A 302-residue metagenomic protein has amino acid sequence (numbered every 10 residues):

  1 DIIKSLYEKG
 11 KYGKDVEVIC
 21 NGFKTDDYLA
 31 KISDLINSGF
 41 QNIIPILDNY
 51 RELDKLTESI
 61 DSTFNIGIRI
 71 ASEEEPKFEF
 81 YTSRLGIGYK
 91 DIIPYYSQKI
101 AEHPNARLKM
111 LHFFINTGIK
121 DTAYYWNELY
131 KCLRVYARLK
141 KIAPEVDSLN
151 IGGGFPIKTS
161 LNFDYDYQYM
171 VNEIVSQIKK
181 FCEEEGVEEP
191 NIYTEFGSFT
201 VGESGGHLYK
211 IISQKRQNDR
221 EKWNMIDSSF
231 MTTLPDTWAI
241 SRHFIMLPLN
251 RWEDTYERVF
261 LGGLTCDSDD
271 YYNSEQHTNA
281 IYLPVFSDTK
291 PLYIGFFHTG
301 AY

Functional and structural regions predicted by a protein language model:
D1, I68, L111, I151 (+3 more regions): Conserved, mostly hydrophobic/aromatic
D1-S148: Active-site-proximal beta-alpha core segment in soluble small-molecule metabolic enzymes
D26, L53, E74, I157 (+3 more regions): Glycine-rich nucleotide phosphate-binding loop and flanking beta-alpha elements of Rossmann-like dinucleotide-binding
Y50, A71-E73, F114, G152 (+3 more regions): Anionic group-transfer/hydrolysis microenvironments
I115-N116, L149-T159, T194-F199: Glycine-rich beta-strand-to-loop/alpha-helix junction loops that act as flexible
K120-N127, K158-M170, V201-S213: Short glycine/threonine-rich loop-to-helix capping motif typified by GTGT followed within a few residues by an Asp-Pro
L133-K141, S148-G154, N162-S176, N191: A compositional/structural signature marking long, glycine- and acidic/polar-rich segments with frequent tryptophans
E173-V175, K179-E183, V187-Y302: Charged (often Lys/Glu-rich) extended helix/loop segments that serve as interaction or gating elements
